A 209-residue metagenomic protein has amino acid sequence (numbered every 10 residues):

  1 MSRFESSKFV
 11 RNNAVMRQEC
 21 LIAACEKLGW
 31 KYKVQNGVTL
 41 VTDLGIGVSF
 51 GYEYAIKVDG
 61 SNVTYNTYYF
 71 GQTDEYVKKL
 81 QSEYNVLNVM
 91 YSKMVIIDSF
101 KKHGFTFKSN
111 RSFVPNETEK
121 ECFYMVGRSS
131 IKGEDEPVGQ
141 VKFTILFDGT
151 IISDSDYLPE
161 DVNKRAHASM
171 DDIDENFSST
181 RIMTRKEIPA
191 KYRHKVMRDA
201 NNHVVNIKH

Functional and structural regions predicted by a protein language model:
M1-H209: Interaction-mediating elements
